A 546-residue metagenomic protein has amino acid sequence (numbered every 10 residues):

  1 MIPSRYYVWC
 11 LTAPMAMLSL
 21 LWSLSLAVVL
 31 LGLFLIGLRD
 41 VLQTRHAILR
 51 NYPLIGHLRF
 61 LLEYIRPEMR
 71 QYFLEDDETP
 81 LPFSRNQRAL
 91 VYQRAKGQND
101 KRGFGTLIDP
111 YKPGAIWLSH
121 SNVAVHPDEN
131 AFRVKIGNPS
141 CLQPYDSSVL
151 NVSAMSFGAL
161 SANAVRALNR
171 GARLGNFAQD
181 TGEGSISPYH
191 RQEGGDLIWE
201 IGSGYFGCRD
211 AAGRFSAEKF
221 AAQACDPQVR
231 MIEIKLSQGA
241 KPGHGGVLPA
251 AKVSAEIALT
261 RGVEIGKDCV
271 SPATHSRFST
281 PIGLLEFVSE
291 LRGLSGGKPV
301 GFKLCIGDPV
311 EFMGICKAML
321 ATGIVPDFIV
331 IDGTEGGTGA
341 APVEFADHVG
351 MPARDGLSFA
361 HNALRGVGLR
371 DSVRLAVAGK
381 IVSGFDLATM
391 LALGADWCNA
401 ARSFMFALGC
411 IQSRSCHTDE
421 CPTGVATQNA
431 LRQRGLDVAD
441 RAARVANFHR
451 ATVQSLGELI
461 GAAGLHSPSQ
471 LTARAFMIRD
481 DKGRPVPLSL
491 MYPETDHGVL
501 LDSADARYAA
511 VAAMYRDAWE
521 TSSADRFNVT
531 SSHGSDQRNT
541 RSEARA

Functional and structural regions predicted by a protein language model:
M1-R173, F177-A178, G184-G194, W199-A240 (+2 more regions): Conserved, well-structured core domains of diverse proteins
L26, L30, R50, S156-L160 (+8 more regions): Catalytic cores of large soluble enzymes that bind and process phosphate-bearing ligands
F34, L54-H57, S148-N151, A164 (+13 more regions): General structural feature for long, well-ordered alpha-helical segments within catalytic domains of soluble enzymes
Y64, E68, G175, Q223 (+11 more regions): Change "in soluble alpha/beta enzymes" to "in soluble alpha/beta proteins
I198, G207, A250-F278, G339-R354 (+1 more regions): Glycine-rich tight-turn/loop motif centered on a GG-T
A221-I234, Q238-V270, T274-L285, R292-G293: Hydrophobic, small-residue-rich alpha-helical packing segments that form membrane-like cores
V270-Q433: Glycine-rich phosphate/ribose-binding loops and adjacent secondary-structure elements that form binding surfaces
V382-F385, L391-A518: Gly/Ser/Thr/Ala-enriched C-terminal appendages of enzymes
